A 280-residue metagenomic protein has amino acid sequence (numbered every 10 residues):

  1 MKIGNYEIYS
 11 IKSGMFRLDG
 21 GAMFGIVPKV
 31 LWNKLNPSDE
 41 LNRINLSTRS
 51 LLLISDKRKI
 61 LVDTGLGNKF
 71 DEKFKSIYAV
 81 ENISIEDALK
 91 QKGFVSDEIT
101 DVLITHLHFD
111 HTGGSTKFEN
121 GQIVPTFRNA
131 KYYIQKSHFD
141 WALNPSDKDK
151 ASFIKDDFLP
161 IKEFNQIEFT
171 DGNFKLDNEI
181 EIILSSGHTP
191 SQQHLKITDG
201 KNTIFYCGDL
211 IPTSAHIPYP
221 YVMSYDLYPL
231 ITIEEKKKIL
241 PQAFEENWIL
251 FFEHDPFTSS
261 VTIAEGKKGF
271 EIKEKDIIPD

Functional and structural regions predicted by a protein language model:
K2-E7, K12-K92, H194-D209: Conserved beta-strand hairpin/beta-sheet module of binuclear metal-dependent hydrolase folds, prominently
S13-G14, T64-G67, L107, S137-H138 (+4 more regions): Active-site metal-binding loops of divalent metal-dependent hydrolases
N36-L41, N120-Q122, I182-I183: Short, P/G- and charge-enriched loop/turn segments at secondary-structure junctions
I60-V62, L103, Y132, I204-Y206 (+1 more regions): Residue-level marker for buried hydrophobic side chains located in beta-strands that build the well-ordered beta-sheet
K75, T112-Q122, T262-I263: Metal-dependent catalytic neighborhoods of phosphoester/phosphodiester hydrolases
S76-I83, D87, T198-D280: Cap/insert and terminal regions of metallo-dependent hydrolase folds
V80-F94, E98, T126-L184, E234-N247: Metallo-beta-lactamase
I99-D110: Metallo-beta-lactamase
